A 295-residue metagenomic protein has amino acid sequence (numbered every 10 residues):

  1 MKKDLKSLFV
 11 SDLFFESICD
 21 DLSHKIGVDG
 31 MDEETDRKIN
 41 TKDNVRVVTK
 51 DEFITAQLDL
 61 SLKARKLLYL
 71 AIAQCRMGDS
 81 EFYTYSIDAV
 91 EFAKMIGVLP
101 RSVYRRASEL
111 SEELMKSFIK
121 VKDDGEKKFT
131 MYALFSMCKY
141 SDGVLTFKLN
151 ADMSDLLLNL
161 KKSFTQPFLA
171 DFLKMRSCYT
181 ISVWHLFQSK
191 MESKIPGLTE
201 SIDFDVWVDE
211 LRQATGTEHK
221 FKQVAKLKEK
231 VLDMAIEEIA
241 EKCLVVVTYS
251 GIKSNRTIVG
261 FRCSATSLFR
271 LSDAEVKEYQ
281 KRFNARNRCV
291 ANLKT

Functional and structural regions predicted by a protein language model:
L5-T295: Charged, alpha-helix-forming regions
